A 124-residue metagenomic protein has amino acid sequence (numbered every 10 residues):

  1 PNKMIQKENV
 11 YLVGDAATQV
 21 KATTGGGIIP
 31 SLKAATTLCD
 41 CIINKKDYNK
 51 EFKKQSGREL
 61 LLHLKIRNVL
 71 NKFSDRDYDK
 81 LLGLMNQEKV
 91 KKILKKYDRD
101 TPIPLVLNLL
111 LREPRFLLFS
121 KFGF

Functional and structural regions predicted by a protein language model:
P1-Q6, A16, S120-F124: FAD cofactor-binding and catalytic pocket of flavoenzymes
N2-M4, N9-Y11, I29, K33 (+1 more regions): Structured catalytic cores of enzymes that bind and process phosphorylated ligands/cofactors
N2-Q6, T24, C39-K80, L84: Active-site-proximal substrate-binding core of FAD-dependent oxidoreductases
I5-T23: Short FAD-binding loop at a beta-strand-to-alpha-helix junction that anchors the flavin cofactor in diverse
V20-I42: A conserved FAD-binding loop/helix module that cradles the flavin
D77-F124: C-terminal auxiliary extensions adjacent to catalytic cores
